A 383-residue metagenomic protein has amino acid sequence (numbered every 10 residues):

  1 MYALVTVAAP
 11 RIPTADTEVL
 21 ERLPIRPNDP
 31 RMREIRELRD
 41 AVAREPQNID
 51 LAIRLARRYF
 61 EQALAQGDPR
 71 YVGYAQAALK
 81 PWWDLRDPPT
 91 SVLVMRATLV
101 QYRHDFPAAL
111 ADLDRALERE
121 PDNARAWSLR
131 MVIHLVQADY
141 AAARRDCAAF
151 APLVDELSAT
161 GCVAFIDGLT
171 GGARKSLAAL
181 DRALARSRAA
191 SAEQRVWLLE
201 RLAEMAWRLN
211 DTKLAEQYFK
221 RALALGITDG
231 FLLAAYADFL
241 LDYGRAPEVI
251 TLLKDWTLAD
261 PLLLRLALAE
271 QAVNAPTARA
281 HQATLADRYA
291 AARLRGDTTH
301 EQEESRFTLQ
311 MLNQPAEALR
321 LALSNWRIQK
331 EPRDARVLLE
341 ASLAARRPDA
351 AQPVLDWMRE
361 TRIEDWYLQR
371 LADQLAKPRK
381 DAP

Functional and structural regions predicted by a protein language model:
M1-S91, K377-K380: N-terminal leader/linker segments that initiate helical-solenoid repeat arrays
R31, A65, P69-V72, F106 (+8 more regions): TPR-repeat structural position
A41, A78-W82, R115-A116, A149-F150 (+6 more regions): Canonical positions in the second alpha-helix
P46, D87, P121, V154-D155 (+5 more regions): Short coil turns that delineate tetratricopeptide repeat
D50-R54, S91-M95, R125-V132, S158-F165 (+6 more regions): Alpha-solenoid helical repeat scaffolds
Y59, V100, H134, D167 (+6 more regions): Residue at a conserved register position within TPR or TPR-like alpha-solenoid repeats
Q62, Q66-P69, R103, Q137 (+7 more regions): Structural motif corresponding to the intra-repeat A-B loop/turn of tetratricopeptide repeats
